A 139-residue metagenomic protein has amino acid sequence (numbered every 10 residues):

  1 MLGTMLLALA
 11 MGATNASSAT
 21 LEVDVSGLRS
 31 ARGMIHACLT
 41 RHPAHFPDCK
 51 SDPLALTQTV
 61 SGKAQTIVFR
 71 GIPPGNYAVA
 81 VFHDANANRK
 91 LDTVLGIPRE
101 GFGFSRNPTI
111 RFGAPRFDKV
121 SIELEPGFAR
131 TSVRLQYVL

Functional and structural regions predicted by a protein language model:
S17, P73-P74: Surface-exposed loops/turns
L21-G27, A37, V133: A short, amphipathic beta-strand motif
D24-R32, H42: Structural motif
G27, F69-I72: Short, flexible loop/turn segments at beta-strand junctions in immunoglobulin-like and fibronectin type III
H36-T40, A80: Beta-strand signatures of extracellular beta-sandwich domains
K63-I67, D118-V120, A129-T131: Short strand-edge motifs at loop-to-beta-strand transitions and within beta-strands of extracellular beta-rich domains
G75-V81: A short tyrosine-centered beta-strand micro-motif
A85-T93: Acidic, glycine-anchored loop motifs typical of Ca2+
